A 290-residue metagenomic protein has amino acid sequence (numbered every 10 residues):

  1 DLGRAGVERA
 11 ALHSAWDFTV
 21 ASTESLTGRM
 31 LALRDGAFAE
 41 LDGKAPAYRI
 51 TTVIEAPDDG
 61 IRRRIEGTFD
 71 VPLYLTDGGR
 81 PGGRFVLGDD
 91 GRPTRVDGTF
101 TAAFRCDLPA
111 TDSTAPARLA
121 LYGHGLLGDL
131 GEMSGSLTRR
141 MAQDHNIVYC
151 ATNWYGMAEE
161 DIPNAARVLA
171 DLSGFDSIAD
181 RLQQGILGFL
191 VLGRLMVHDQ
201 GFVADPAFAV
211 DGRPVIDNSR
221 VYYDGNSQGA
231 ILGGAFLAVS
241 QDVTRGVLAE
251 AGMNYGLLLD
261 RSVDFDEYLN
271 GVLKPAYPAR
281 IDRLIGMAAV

Functional and structural regions predicted by a protein language model:
D1-T51, A56, R84-R92, G125 (+1 more regions): Acidic, Ser/Thr/Gly/Pro-rich low-complexity segments and short DxT(G/T)-type signature motifs
L2-R4, H198-V215, G271, P275-Y277 (+1 more regions): Short mixed-charge
D17-T19, E66, L119-Y122, V148-N153 (+2 more regions): Structural recognition of the beta-strand scaffold that forms the well-ordered cores of secreted hydrolase catalytic
S25, P72-Y74, G125-D129, Y155-E159 (+2 more regions): Solvent-exposed loop/turn segments at secondary-structure junctions within structured extracellular/periplasmic domains
A47-P116: N-terminal cap/lid segment of alpha/beta-hydrolase-fold proteins
G79-T101, S113-D211: Cap/lid segment of the alpha/beta-hydrolase catalytic domain
D161-V168, G234-V290: Hydrolase active-site cap/lid region
R220-G233: Gly/Ala-rich beta-loop-alpha elbow adjacent to hydrolase catalytic centers
